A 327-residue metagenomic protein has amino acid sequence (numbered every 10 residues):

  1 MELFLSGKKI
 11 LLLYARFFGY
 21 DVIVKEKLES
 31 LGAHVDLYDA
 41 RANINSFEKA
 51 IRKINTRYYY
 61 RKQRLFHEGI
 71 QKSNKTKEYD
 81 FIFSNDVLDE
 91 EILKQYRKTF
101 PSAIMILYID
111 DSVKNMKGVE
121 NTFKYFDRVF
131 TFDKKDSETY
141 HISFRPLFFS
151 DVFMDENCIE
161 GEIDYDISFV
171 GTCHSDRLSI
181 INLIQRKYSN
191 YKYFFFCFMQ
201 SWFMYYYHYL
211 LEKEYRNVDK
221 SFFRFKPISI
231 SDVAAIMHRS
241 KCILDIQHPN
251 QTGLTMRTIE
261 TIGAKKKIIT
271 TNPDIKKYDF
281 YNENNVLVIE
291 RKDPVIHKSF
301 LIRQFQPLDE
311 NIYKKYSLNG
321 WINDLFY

Functional and structural regions predicted by a protein language model:
E2-R64, N85-D86, E91, K114 (+3 more regions): Nucleotide-sugar donor-binding catalytic core of glycosyltransferases
L12-L13, K72-L88, I106: Short N-terminal targeting/anchoring amphipathic segment
Y58-E78: An amphipathic, basic-hydrophobic alpha-helix
I70-K75, E156-C158, I296-R303: Short amphipathic alpha-helix with an adjacent loop that forms part of the alpha/beta core around
R97-S112, F130: Active-site proximal beta-strand in glycosyltransferases
T261-I262: Short alpha-helix at the nucleotide-sugar/activated-sugar donor binding site of glycosyltransferases and closely
E283-I289: A short acidic/histidine/glycine-rich donor-binding loop in glycosyltransferase catalytic cores
K292-Y327: A charged, aromatic-enriched C-terminal amphipathic alpha-helix characteristic of glycosyltransferases across folds
